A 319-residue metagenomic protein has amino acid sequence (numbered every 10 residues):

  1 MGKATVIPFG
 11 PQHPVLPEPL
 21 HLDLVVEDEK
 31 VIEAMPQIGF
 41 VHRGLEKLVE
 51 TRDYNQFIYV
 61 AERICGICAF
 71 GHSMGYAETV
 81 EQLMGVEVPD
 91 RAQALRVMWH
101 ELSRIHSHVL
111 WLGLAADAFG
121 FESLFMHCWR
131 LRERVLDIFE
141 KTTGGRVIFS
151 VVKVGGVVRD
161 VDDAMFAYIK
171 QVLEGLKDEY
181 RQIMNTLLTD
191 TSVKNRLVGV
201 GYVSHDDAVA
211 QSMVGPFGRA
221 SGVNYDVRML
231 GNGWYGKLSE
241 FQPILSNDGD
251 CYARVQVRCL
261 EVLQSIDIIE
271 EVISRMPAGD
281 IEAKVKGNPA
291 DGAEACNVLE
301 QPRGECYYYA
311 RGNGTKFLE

Functional and structural regions predicted by a protein language model:
M1-E319: Active-site bordering "gate/hinge" segments that shape substrate access to catalytic or cofactor-binding pockets
